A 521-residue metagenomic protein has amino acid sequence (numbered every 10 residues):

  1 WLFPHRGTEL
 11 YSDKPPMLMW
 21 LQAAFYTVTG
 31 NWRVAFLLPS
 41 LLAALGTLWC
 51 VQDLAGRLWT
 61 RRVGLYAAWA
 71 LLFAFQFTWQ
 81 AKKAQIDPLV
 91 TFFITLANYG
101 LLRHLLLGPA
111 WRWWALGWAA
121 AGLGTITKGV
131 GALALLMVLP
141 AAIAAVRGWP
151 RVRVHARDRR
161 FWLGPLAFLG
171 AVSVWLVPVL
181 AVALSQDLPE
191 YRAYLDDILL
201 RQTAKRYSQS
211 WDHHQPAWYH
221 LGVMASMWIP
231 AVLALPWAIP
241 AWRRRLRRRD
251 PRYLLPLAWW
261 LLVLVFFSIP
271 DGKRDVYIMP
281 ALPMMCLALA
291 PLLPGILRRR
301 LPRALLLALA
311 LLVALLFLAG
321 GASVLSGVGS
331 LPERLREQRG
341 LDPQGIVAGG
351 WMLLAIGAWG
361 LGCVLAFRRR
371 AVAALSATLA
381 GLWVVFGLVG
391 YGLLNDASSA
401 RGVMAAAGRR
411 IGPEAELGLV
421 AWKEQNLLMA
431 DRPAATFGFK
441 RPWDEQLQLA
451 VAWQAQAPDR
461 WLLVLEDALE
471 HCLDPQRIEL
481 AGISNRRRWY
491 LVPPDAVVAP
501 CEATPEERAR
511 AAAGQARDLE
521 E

Functional and structural regions predicted by a protein language model:
W1-L10, M17-W20, A24: Extracytosolic helix-loop segments that constitute the early lumenal/periplasmic catalytic or substrate-binding loops
L37-S40, W79-V90: Short acidic/glycine- and proline-prone juxtamembrane loop motifs at membrane-interface regions of multi-pass membrane
L38-L58, L96: Transmembrane-helix motifs of polytopic, lipid-linked glycan transferases
C50, V90-L107, M285-A288: Specific aromatic-rich, kink-prone transmembrane helix
V51-F73: Transmembrane-helix signature of polytopic, membrane-embedded enzymes that assemble or transfer cell-envelope glycans
R57-L58, R62, A97-L116, G124 (+1 more regions): Membrane-interface transmembrane helices that cradle and orient dolichyl/undecaprenyl
A119-A120, A132-D275, M284, P291 (+2 more regions): Transmembrane-lumen/periplasm boundary regions of multi-pass, lipid-linked membrane glycan transferases
M352-W359, R370-P494, R508-E520: Short periplasmic/luminal acceptor-recognition loop of GT-C membrane glycosyltransferases, typified by
